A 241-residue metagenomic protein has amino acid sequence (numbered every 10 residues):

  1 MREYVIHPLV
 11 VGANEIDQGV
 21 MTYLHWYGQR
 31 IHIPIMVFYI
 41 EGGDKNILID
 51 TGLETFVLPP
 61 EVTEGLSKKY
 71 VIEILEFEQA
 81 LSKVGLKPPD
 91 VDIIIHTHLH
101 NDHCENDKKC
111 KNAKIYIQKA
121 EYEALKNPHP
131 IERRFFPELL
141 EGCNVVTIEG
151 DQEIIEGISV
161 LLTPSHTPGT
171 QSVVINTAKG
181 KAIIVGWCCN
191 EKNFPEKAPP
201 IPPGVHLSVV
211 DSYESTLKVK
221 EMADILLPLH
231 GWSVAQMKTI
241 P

Functional and structural regions predicted by a protein language model:
R2-H7: Extreme N-terminal starter segment of soluble prokaryotic enzymes
A13-Q79, S172-C188: Conserved beta-strand hairpin/beta-sheet module of binuclear metal-dependent hydrolase folds, prominently
T51-L53, H98-L99, T163, P228-W232: Short, well-ordered beta-to-alpha junction loops that form the rim of enzyme active sites and present histidine/acidic
I72-L75, Q79-L86, D90, I117-L162 (+1 more regions): Metallo-beta-lactamase
V91-N101: Metallo-beta-lactamase
K108-K111, L140: Short, conserved loop/helix-junction motifs that constitute active-site signature segments in enzyme catalytic cores
K114-K119, I184-G186: Short hydrophobic/aromatic-enriched beta-strand-loop microsegments
E138, Q152, S159-L162, P168-T239: Metallo-beta-lactamase
